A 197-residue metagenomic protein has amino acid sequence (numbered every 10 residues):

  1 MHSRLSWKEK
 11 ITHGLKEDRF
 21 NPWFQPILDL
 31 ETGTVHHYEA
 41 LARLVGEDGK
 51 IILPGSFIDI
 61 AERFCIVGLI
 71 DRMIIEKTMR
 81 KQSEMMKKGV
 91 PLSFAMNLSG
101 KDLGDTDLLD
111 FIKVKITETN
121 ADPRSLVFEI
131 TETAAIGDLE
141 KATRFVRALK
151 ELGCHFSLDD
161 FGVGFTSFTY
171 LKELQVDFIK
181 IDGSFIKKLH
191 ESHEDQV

Functional and structural regions predicted by a protein language model:
H2, D107, E140, H190-E194: Short, solvent-exposed loop/turn segments at secondary-structure boundaries
H2-A121, T133-A134, R147-A148, F168: Bacterial c-di-GMP phosphodiesterase EAL domain
K115-H190: The catalytic core of metal-dependent phosphodiesterases that act on cyclic dinucleotides
V197: Divalent-cation-assisted or electrostatically stabilized phosphate/pyrophosphate-binding catalytic cores
